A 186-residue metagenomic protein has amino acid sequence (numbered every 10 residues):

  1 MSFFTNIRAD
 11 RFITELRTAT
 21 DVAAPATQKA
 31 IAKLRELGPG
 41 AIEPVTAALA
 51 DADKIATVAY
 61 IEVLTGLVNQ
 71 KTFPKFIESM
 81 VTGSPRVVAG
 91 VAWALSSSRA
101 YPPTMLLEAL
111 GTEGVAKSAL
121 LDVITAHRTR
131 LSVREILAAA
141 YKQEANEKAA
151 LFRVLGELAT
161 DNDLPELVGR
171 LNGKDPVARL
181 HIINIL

Functional and structural regions predicted by a protein language model:
M1-F4, A24-L37, A47-A50, I55-Q70 (+8 more regions): Structural detector for internal amphipathic alpha-helices that build alpha-solenoid repeat scaffolds
T5-A9: Short amphipathic alpha-helical heptad-repeat segments
E15-D21: Acidic, Ser/Thr- and Gly/Pro-rich intrinsically disordered linkers and low-complexity segments that flank or connect
